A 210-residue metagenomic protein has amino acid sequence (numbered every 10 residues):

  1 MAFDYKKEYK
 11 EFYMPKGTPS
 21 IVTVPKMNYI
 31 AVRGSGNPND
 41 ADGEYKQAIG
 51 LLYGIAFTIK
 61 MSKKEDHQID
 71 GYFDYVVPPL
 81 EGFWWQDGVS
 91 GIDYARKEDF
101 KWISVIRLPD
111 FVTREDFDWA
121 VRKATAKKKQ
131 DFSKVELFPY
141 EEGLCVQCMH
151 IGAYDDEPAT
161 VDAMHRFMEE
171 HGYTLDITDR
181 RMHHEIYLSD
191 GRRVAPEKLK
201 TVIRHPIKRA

Functional and structural regions predicted by a protein language model:
M1-A210: A solvent-exposed interaction/effector surface
